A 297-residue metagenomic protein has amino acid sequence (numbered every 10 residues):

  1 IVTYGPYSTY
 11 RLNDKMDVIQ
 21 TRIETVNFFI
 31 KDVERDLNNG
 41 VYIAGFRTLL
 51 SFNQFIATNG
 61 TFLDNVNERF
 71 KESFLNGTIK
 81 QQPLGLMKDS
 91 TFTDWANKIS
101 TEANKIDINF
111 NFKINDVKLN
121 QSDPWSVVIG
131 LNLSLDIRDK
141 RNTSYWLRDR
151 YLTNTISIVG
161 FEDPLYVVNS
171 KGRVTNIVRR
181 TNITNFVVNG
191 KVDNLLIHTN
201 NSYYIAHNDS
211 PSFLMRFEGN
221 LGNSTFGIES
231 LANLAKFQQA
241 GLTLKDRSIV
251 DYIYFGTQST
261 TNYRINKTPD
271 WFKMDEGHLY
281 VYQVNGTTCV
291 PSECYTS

Functional and structural regions predicted by a protein language model:
Y4-S297: Long, compositionally biased, intrinsically disordered regions
